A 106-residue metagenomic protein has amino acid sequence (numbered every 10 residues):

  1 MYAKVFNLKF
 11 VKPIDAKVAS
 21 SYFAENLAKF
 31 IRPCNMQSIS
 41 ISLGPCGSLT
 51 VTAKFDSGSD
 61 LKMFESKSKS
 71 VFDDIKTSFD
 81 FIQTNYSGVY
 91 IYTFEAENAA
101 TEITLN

Functional and structural regions predicted by a protein language model:
M1-L49, K54-S70, Q83-N106: Short S/T/G/P-rich N-terminal loop/turn motif that feeds into the first structured element of a domain
F72-F79: Outer-membrane beta-barrel domain signature
